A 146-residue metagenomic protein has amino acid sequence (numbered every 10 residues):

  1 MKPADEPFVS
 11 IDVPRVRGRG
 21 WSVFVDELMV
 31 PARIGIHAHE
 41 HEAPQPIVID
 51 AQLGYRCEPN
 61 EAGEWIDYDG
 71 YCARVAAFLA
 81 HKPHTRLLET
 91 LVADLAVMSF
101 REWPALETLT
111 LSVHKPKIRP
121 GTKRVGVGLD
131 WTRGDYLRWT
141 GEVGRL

Functional and structural regions predicted by a protein language model:
M1-L146: N-terminal, polar/charged subdomain of small-to-medium soluble alpha/beta proteins
